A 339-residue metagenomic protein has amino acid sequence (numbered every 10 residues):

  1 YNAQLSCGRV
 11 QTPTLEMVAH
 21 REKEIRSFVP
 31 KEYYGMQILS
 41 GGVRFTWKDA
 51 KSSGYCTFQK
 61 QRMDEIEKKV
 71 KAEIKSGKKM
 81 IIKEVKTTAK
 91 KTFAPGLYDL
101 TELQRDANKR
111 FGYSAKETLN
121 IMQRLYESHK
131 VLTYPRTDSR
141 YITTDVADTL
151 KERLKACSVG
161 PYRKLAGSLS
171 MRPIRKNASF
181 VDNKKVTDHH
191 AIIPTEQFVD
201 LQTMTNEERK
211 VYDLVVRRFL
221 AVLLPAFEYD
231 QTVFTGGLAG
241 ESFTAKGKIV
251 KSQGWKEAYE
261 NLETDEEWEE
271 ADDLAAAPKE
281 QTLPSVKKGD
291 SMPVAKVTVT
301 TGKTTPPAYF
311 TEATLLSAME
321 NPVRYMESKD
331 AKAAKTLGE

Functional and structural regions predicted by a protein language model:
Y1-A89, P173, V186-Q253: Phosphate-backbone binding and catalysis cores of DNA-processing enzymes
M63-D213, F219, L223, D230 (+1 more regions): Structured DNA-binding interfaces in DNA transaction proteins
I249-V250, Y259-W268: Short, His- and charge-rich active-site/binding loops that engage polyanionic ligands
